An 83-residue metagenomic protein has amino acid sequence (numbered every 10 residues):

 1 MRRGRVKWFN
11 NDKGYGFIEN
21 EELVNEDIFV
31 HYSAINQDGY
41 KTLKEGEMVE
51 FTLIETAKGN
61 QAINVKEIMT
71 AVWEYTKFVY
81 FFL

Functional and structural regions predicted by a protein language model:
M1-R2, T70: Extreme N-terminus of proteins, especially the signal/transit-peptide cleavage junction and the first residues
R2-A34, Y40, N64: S1/OB-fold single-stranded RNA-binding interface
F9, T52-T56: Short beta-strand micro-motifs enriched in acidic
G14, E21, F29, E47-T52 (+2 more regions): Intrinsically disordered, low-complexity regions of eukaryotic proteins
D38-E50: Short nucleic-acid-contacting surface segments enriched for D/E, G, S/T with interspersed K/R
E55-W73: OB-fold/S1-family single-stranded nucleic acid-binding modules
Y75-F82: Aromatic (phenylalanine/tyrosine) cluster motif
